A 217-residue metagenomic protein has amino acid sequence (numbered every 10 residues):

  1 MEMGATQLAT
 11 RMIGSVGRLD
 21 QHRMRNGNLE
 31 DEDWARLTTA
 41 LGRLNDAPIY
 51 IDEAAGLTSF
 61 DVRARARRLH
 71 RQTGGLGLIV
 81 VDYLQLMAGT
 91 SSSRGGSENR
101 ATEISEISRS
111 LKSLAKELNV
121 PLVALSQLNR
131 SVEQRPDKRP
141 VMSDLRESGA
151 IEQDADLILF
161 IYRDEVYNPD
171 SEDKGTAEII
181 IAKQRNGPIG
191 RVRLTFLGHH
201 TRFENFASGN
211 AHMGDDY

Functional and structural regions predicted by a protein language model:
M1-G75, G89, V192: Cytosolic-facing regulatory segments adjacent to core modules
M3, L125-Q127: Conserved H-loop
L8, R100-E103, I107, L111: Extended, hydrophobic alpha-helical segments in both membrane/secreted and soluble proteins
Q21-D31, I49-G56, A88-S105, V132-S143: Flexible beta-alpha connector loops of hexameric P-loop NTPases
S59-L76, G95, R109-N119, R130-Y217: C-terminal regions of RecA-like/P-loop NTPase motor modules
L84: Conserved Walker B
